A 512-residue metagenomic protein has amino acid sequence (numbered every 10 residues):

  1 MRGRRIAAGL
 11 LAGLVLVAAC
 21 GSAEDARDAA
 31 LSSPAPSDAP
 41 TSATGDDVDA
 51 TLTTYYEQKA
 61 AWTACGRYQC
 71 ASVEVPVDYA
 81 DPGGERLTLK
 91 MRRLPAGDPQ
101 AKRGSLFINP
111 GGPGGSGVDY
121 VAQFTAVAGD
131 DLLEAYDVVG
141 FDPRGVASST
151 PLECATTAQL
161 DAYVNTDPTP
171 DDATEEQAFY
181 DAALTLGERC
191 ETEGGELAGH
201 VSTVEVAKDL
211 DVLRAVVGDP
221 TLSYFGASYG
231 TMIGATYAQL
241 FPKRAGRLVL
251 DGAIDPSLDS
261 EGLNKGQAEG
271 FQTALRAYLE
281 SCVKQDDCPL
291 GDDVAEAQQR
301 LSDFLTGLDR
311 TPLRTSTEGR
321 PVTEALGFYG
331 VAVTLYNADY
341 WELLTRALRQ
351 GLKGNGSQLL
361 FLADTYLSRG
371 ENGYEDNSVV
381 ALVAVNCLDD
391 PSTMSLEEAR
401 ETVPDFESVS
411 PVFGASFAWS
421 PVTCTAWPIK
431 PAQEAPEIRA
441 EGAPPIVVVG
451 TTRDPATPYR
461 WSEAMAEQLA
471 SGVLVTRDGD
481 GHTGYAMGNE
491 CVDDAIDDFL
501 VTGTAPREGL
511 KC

Functional and structural regions predicted by a protein language model:
M1-G13, L222-S223: N-terminal export and membrane-targeting signals
L16-A19: C-terminal motif of bacterial Sec signal peptides marking the signal peptidase cleavage site
G21-E24: Bacterial signal peptide processing site
A29-T41: Ser/Thr-rich, Proline-interspersed low-complexity disordered segments
D38-L326, A384-C512: Gly/Pro-rich cap/lid or specificity-loop segments adjacent to the active site
I254-Q272, A347-R349, G356-E371: Flexible "cap/lid" loop of the alpha/beta hydrolase fold
L313-F328, Y336-Y340, N372-V380: Structural motif
S357-A399: Long, low-complexity segments enriched in small/aliphatic residues
